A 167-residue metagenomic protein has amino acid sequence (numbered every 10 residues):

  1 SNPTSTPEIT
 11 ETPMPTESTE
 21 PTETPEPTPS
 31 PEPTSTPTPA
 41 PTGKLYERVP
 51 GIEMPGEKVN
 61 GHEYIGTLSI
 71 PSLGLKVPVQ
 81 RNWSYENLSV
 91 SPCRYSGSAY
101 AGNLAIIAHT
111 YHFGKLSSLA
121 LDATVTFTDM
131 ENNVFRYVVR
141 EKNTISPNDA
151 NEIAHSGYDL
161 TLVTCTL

Functional and structural regions predicted by a protein language model:
S1-L167: Solvent-exposed, non-transmembrane regions of membrane-associated and secreted proteins
